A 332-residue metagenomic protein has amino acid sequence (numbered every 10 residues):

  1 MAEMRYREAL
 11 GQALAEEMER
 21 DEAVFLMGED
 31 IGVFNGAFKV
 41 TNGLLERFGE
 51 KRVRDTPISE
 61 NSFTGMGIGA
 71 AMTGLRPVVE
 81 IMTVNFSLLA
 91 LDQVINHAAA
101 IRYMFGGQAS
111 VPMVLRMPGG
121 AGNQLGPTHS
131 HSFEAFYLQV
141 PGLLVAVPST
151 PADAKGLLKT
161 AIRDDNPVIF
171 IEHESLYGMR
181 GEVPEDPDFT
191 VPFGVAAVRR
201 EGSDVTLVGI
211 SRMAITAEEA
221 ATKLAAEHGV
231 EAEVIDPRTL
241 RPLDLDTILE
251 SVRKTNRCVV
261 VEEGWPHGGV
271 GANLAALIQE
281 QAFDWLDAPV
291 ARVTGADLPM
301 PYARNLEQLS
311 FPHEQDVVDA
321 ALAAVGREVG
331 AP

Functional and structural regions predicted by a protein language model:
M1-P167, S175, P332: Thiamine diphosphate
I31, F38-R47, A109-V114, G122-Q124 (+2 more regions): Thiamine diphosphate
P167-I169, V230: Short, structured loop/turn "capping" segments at alpha-beta junctions
